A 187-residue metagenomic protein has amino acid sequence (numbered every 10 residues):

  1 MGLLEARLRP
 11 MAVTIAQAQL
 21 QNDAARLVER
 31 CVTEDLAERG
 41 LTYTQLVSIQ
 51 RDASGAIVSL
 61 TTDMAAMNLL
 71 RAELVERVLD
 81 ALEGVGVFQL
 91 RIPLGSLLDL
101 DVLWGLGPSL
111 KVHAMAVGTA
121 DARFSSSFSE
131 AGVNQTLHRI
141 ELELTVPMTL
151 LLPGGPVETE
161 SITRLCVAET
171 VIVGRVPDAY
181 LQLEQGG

Functional and structural regions predicted by a protein language model:
M1-Q19: Transmembrane signal-anchor/signal-peptide helices with a preference for the extracytoplasmic
E5, Y43-L46, S54, I162 (+1 more regions): Generic secondary-structure boundary/loop-capping signal
A12, A24, V28, S59-L70 (+2 more regions): Extracytoplasmic/periplasmic, Sec-exported soluble proteins
Q17-S54: Short extracytoplasmic
T44-A72: Signal peptide-directed extracytoplasmic domains
N68-V176, Y180: Soluble extracytoplasmic domains of inner/organellar membrane proteins
